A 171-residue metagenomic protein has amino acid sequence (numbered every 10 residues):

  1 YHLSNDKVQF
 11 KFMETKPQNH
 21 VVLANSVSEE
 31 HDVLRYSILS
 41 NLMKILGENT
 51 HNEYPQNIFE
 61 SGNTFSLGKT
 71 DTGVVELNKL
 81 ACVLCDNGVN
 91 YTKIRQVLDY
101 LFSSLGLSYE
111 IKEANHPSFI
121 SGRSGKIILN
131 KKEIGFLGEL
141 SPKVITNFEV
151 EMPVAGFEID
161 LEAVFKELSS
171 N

Functional and structural regions predicted by a protein language model:
Y1-N171: Extended beta-strand-rich architecture
